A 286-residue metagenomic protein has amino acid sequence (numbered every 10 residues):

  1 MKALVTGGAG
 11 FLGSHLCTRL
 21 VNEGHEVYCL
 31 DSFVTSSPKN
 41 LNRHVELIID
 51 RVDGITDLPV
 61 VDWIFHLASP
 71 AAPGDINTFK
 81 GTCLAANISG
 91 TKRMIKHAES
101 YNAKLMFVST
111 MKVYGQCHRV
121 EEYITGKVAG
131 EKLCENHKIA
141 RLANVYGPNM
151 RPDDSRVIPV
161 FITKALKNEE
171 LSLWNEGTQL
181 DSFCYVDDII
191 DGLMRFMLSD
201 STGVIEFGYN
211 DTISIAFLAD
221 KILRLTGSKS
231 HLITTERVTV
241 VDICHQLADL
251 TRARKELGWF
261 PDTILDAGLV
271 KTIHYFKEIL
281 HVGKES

Functional and structural regions predicted by a protein language model:
M1-P148: N-terminal Rossmann-like NAD(P)+-binding domain of SDR-like oxidoreductases, especially those catalyzing
L20, A98, K164-A165, L223: A generic structural signal for well-ordered alpha-helical segments
K39-L41, R151-D153, L218-A219, H245-Q246: Short aromatic-enriched loop/helix-cap "lid" or pocket-rim segments at secondary-structure transitions that line
L84, M150-D154, S182-Y185: Nucleotide-sugar-dependent glycosyltransferase donor-binding/catalytic pocket residues
E122, K127, D154, I215 (+1 more regions): Conserved donor sugar-nucleotide recognition element shared by glycan-biosynthetic enzymes
A129-C134, F161, L218, I222: Hydrophobic alpha-helix immediately C-terminal to the catalytic Tyr-X-X-X-Lys motif of short-chain
A165-S286: C-terminal substrate-binding subdomain of Rossmann-fold SDR/epimerase-dehydratase oxidoreductases
